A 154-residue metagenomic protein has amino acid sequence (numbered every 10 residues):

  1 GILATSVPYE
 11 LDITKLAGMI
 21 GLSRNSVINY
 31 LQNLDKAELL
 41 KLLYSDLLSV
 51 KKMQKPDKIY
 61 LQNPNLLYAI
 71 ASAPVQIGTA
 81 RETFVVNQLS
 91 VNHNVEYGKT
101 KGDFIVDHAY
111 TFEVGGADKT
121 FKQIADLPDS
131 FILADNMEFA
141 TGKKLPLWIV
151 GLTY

Functional and structural regions predicted by a protein language model:
G1-K101: Accessory nucleic acid-recognition modules appended to NTPase machines
K36, Y60-L61, T111-E113, I132: Short hydrophobic-aromatic micro-motifs
D57, K101-G102, H108-A109, D129: Short, surface-exposed beta-edge/turn micro-motifs
L89, F104-D118: Conserved catalytic cores of phosphodiester-cleaving nucleases, focusing on short active-site segments
G98-K101, G115-Y154: Catalytic cores of nucleic-acid endonucleases
